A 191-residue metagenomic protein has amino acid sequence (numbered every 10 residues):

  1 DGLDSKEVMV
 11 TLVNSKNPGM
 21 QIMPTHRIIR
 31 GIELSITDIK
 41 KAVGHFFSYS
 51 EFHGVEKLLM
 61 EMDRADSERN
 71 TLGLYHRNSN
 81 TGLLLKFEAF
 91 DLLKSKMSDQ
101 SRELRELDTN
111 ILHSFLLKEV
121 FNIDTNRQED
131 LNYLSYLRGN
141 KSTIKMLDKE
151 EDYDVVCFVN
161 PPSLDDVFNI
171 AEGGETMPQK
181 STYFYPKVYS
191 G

Functional and structural regions predicted by a protein language model:
G2-G191: Surface-exposed, charge/polar-rich loops and edge strands
